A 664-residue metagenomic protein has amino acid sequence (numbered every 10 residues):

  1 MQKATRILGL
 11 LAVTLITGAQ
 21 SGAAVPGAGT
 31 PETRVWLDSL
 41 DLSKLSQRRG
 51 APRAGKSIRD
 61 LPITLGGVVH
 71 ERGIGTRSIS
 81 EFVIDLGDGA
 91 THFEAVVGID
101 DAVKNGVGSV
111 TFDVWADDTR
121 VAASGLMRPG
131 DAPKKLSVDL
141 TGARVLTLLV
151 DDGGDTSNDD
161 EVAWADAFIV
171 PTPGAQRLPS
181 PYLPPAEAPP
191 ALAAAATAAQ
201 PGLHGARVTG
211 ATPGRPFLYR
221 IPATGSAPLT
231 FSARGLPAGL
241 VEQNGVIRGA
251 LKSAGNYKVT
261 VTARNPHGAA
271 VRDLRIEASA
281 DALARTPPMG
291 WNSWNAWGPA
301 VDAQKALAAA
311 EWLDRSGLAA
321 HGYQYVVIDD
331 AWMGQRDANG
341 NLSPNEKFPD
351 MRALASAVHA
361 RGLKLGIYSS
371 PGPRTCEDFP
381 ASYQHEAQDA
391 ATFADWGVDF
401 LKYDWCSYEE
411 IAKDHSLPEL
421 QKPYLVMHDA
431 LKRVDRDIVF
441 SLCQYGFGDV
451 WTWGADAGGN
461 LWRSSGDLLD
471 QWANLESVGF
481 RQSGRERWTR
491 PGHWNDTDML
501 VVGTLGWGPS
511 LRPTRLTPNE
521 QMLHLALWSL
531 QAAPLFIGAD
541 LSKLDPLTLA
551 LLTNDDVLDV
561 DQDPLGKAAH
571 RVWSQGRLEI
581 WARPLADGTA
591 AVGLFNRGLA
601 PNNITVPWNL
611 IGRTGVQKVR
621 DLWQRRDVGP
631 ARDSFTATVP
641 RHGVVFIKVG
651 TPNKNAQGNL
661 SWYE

Functional and structural regions predicted by a protein language model:
V25-A194: Gly-Asp-aromatic-enriched flexible segments
Q200-S226: Solvent-exposed, low-complexity, repeat-rich "mucin-like" stalks and linkers
L203, A233-R248, K252: Low-complexity "stalk/linker" and mucin-like segments enriched in Ser/Thr/Pro/Ala/Gly
I221, G255-H267: A short beta-strand micro-motif common to beta-rich folds, especially ectodomain repeats
N295-W297, A308-S416: Aromatic-lined carbohydrate-binding/catalytic grooves of carbohydrate-active enzymes
Q388, D437-D540: Glycan-recognition surfaces
M522, W528-Q531, F536-G538, S574-R613 (+1 more regions): Carbohydrate-binding surface patches
P630-Y663: C-terminal beta-strand-rich structural cap/linker in extracellular carbohydrate-active enzymes
